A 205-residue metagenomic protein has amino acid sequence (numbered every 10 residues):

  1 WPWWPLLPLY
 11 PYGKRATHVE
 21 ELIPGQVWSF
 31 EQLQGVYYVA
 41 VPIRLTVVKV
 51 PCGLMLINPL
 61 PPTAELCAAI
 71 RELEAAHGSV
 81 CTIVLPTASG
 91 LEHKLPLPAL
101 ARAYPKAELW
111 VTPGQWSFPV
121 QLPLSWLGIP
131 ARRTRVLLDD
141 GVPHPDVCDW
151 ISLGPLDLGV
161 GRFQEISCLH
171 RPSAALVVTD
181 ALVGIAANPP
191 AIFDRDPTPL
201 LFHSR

Functional and structural regions predicted by a protein language model:
W1-P62, L66-A68, L122-S204: Catalytic core of the metallo-beta-lactamase
R71-H144: Active-site HxH/HxHxD metal-binding segment of metal-dependent hydrolases
